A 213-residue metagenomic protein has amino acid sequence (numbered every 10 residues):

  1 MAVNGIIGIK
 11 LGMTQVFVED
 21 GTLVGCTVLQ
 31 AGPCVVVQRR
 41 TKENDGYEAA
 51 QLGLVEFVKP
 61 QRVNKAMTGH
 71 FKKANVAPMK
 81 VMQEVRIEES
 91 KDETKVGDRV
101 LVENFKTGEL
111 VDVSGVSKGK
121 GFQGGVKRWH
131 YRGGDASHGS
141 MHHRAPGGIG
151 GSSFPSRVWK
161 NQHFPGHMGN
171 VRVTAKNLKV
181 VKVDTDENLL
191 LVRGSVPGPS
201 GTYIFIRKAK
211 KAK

Functional and structural regions predicted by a protein language model:
M1-K213: Extended basic (Lys/Arg/His-rich) segments that typically form rRNA-contacting surfaces in ribosomal proteins
